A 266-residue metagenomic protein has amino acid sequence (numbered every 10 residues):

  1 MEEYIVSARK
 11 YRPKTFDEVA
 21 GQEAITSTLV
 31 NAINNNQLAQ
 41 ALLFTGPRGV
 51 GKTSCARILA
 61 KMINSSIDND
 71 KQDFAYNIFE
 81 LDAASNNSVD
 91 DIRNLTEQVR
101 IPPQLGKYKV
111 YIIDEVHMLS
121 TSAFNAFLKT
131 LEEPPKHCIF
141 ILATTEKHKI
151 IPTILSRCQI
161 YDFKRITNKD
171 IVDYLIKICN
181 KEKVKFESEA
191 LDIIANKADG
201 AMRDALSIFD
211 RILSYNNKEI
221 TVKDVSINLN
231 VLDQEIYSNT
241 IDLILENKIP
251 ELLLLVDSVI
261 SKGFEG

Functional and structural regions predicted by a protein language model:
M1-I160, D170, I178: P-loop/Walker A NTP-binding region and its immediately flanking N-terminal helices in P-loop NTPase folds
A56-K61, N94, K107, A143 (+1 more regions): Extended, largely alpha-helical regulatory/partner-binding modules appended to the mid-to-C-terminal parts
